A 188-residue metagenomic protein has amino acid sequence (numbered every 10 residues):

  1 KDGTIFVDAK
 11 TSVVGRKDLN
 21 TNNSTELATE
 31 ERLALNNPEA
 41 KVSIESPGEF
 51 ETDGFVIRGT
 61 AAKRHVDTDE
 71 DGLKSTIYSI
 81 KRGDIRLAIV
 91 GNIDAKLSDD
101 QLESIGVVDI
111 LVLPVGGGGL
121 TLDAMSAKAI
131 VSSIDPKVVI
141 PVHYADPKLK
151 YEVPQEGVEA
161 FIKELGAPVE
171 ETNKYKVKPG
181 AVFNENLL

Functional and structural regions predicted by a protein language model:
K1-T25, A34-I110, G119, T172-L188: Core dinuclear metal-dependent hydrolase active-site scaffold
K10, E31, G116, Y144: Flexible loop residues that form catalytic and substrate-binding hotspots at small-molecule/glycan-binding clefts
N23, D109-I110, A124-Y144: Proline-aspartate-enriched helix->loop->beta-strand connector
L33-N37, P147-K150: Short, charged/polar "capping" segments at the starts of alpha-helices and the immediately preceding loops
D71-G72, V138-L188: Binuclear metal-ion centers of metallo-dependent hydrolases, dominated by the metallo-beta-lactamase
G72-L73, G106, L122-I130, P154-V158: Charged helix-capping and loop-helix junction motifs
V115-G117, L149: Second-shell loop/turn segments in exported
